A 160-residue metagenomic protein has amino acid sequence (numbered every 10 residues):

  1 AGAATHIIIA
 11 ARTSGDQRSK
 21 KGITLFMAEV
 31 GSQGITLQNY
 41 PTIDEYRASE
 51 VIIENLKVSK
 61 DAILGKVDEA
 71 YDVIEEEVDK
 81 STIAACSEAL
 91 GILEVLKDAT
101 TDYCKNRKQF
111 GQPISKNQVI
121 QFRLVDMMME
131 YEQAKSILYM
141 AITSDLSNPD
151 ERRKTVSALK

Functional and structural regions predicted by a protein language model:
A1-T36: A short core secondary-structure module
A3-T5, E45, Q118, T155: Residue-level preference for beta-strand/loop junctions
D16-K21, L146-R152: Short, glycine- and charge-enriched coil/turn segments that flank and shape catalytic ligand pockets
I35-E132: Glycine-rich beta->alpha junctions and the first turn(s) of the following alpha-helix
Y103-G111, Y139, T143-P149: Surface-exposed helix-capping loop/turn segments at secondary-structure junctions
V125-S147: Active-site pocket-lining segment
D150-K160: Charged, glycine-rich active-site and insertion segments that engage polyanionic ligands
